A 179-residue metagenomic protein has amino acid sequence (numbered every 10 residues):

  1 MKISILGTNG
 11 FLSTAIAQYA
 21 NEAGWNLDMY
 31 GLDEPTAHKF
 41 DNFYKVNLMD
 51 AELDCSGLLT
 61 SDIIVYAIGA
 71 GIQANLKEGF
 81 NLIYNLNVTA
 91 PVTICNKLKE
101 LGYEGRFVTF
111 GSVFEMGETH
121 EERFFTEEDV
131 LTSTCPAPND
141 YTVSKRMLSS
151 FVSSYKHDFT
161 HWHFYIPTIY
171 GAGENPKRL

Functional and structural regions predicted by a protein language model:
I3-A23: N-terminal Rossmann NAD(P)H-binding glycine-rich loop of SDR-like oxidoreductase domains
L6, Y30, A67-I68, F107-V113 (+1 more regions): SDR active-site strand-loop-helix element
H38-E52: Rossmann-fold cofactor-recognition segment
L48-L86: NAD(P)H-binding glycine-rich loop region in Rossmannoid oxidoreductase-like domains and their noncatalytic homologs
A70-Q73, S112-E122, P167-Y170: Active-site segment of SDR-like NAD(P)-dependent oxidoreductases
V92-P138: Conserved Rossmann-fold NAD(P)-dependent oxidoreductase catalytic core, especially the SDR/UDP-sugar
S112, S149-A172: Conserved beta-loop-beta element that borders a ligand/cofactor-binding pocket
D140, S144: Active-site helix of classical SDR
